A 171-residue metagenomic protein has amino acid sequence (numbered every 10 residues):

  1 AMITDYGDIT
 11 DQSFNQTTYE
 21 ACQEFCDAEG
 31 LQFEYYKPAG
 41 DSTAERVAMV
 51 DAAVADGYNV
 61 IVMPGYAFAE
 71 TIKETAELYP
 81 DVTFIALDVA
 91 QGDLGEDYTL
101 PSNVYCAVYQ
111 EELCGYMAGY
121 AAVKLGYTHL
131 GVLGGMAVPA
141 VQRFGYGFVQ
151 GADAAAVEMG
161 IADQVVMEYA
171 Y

Functional and structural regions predicted by a protein language model:
A1-Y171: A residue-level marker of the well-folded mature domains of exported/periplasmic proteins
